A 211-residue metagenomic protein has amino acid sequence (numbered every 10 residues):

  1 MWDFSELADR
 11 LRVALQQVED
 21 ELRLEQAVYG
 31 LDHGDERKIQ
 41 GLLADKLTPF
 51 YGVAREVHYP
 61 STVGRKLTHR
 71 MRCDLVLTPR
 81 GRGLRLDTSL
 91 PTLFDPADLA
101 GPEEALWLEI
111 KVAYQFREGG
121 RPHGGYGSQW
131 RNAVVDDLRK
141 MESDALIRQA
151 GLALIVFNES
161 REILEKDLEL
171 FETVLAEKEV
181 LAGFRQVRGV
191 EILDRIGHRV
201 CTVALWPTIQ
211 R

Functional and structural regions predicted by a protein language model:
M1-P49: Interdomain/boundary linker segments immediately adjacent to catalytic/signaling cores
I39, M71-C73, L106: Residue-level detector of short, conserved catalytic/binding motifs and their immediate flanks
L47-L90: A short acidic/basic microdomain associated with nuclease active sites
P60-T62, R82, A113-Q115, E159-R161: Short, solvent-exposed loop/turn segments at secondary-structure junctions
L75-G81, P102-G120: Conserved catalytic cores of phosphodiester-cleaving nucleases, focusing on short active-site segments
S89-L99: Extended catalytic core of nucleotide-activated donor transferases of GT-like folds
F116-K178: Acidic, metal/cofactor-coordinating or nucleic-acid-engaging core segments within structured domains
F157-R211: Non-catalytic C-terminal interaction segments of nucleic acid-processing enzymes
